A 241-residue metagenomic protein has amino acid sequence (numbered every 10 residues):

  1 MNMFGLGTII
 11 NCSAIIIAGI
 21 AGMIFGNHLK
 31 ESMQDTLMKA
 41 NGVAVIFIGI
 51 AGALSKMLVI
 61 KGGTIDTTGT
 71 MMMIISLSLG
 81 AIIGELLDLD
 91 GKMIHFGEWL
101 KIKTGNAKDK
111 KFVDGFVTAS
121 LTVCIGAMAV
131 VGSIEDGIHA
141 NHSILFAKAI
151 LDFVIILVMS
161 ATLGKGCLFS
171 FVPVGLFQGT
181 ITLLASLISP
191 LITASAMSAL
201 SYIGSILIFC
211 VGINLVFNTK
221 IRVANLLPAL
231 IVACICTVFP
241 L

Functional and structural regions predicted by a protein language model:
M1-I10, M33-Q34, L58-M72, I138-I144 (+2 more regions): Interfacial loop-to-helix junctions that mark the boundaries of transmembrane helices in multi-pass membrane
M1-M3, E31-S32, L89-G115: Intrinsically disordered, low-complexity non-transmembrane regions of multi-pass membrane transporters
I10-A18, G22, G26, G42-V43 (+16 more regions): Alpha-helical transmembrane segments in multi-pass membrane proteins
M33-V43, E98, L168-F177, A224-I231: Cytoplasmic-side transmembrane-helix entry/capping segments in multi-pass membrane proteins
N41-M57: A generic, lipid-embedded transmembrane alpha helix
G52-G63, E85-F96: Transmembrane alpha-helix boundary signature
K101, K110-L187: Helix-loop-helix junctions within the multi-pass membrane cores of secondary transporters/permeases
I213-V223: Membrane-helix boundary connector in multi-pass membrane proteins
